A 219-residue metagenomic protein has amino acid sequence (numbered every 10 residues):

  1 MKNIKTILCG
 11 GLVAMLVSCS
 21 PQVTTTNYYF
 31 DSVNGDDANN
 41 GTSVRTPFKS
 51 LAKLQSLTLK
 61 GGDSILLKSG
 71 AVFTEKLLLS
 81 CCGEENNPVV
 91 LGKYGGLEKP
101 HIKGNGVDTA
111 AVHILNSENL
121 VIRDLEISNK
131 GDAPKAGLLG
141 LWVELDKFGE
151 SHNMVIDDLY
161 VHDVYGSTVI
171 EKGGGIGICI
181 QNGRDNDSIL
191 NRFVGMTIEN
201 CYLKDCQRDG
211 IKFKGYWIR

Functional and structural regions predicted by a protein language model:
M1-L8: Bacterial N-terminal signal peptides that target proteins for export
V17-S18: C-terminal motif of bacterial Sec signal peptides marking the signal peptidase cleavage site
T26, D63, E75, N87-V89 (+7 more regions): The right-handed parallel beta-helix/beta-solenoid scaffold, focusing on the short coil/turn and N-cap positions
N27, G62-S64, G70, P88 (+7 more regions): Detector for repetitive beta-architecture
S32-K68, V72, L78: Acidic Gly/Asp/Thr-rich repetitive segments characteristic of extracellular carbohydrate-active and adhesion proteins
K68, E84-A136, D163-V169: Right-handed parallel beta-helix/beta-spiral solenoid domain characteristic of secreted/periplasmic
E75, L120, N129-G131, D146 (+6 more regions): Surface-exposed loop/turn segments connecting beta-strands in extracellular beta-rich domains
L78-L79, N105-H113, P134-K147, V169-F193 (+1 more regions): Extracellular beta-strand/beta-solenoid scaffold signature
